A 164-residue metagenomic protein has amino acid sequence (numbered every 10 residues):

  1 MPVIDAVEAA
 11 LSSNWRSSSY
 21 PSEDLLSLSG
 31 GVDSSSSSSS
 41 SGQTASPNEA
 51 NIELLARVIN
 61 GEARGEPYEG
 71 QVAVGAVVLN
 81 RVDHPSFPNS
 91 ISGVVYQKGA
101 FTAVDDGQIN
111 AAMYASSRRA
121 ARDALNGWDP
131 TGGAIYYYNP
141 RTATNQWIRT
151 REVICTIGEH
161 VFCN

Functional and structural regions predicted by a protein language model:
M1-R57: Intrinsically disordered, low-complexity, Pro/Ser/Thr/Asn/Gly/Ala-rich spacer/linker segments adjacent to signal
G30, G42-N164: Bacterial extracytoplasmic/cell-wall-associated proteins, especially those involved in peptidoglycan
